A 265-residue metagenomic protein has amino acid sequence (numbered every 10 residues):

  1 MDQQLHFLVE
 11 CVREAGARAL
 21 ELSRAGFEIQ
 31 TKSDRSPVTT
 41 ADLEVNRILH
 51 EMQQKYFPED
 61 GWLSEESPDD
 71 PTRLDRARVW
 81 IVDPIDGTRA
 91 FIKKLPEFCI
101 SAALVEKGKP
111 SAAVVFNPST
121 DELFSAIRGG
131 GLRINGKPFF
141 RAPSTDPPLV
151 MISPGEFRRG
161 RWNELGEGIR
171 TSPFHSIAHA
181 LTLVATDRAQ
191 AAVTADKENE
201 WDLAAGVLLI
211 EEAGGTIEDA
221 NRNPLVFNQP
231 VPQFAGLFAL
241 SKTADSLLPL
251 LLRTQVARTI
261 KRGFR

Functional and structural regions predicted by a protein language model:
M1-I85, K261-R265: N-terminal subdomain of lithium-sensitive/metallo-dependent phosphomonoesterases centered on the IMPase/IPPase/PAP
A19, D42, Q53, T88 (+4 more regions): Residue-level signal for inorganic ion chemistry
S64-E66, G136, H175, N221: Short loop/edge segments at beta-strand edges and connector loops that shape dinucleotide/nucleotide cofactor-binding
R73-N135: DPxDG-like acidic metal-binding loop motif
V105-K109, S119, R128-G131, K137 (+4 more regions): Short loop segments at secondary-structure junctions
I134-N135, F140-S144: A structural micro-motif at secondary-structure boundaries
A142-R265: An extended, acidic
